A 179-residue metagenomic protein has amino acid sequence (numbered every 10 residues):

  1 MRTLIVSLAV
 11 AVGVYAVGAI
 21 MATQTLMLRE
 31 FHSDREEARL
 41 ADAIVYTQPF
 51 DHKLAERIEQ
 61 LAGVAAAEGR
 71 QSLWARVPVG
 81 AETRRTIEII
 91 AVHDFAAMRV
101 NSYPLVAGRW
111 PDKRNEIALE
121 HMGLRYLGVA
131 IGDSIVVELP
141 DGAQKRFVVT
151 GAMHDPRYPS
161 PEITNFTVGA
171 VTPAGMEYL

Functional and structural regions predicted by a protein language model:
R2-E88, R109, K113, R125 (+1 more regions): Hydrophobic, regular-secondary-structure patches
W74-L179: Basic-flanked hydrophobic alpha-helices used for secretion and membrane insertion
